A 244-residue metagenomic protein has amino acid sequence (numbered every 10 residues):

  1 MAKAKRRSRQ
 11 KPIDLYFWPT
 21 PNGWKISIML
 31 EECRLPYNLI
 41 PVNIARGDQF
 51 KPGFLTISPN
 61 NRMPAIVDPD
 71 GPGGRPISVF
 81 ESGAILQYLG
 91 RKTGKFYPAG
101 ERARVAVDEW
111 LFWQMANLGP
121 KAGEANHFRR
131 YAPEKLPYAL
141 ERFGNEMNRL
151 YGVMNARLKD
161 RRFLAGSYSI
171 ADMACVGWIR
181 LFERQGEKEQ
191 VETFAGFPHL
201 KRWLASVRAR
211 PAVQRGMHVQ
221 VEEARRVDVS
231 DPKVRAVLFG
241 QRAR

Functional and structural regions predicted by a protein language model:
M1-E141, N145, N155, D160: GST-like domain detector, emphasizing the conserved glutathione-binding G-site in the N-terminal thioredoxin-like
I26, F143-L150, W178, W203: Alpha-helical packing segments of well-folded alpha/beta enzyme cores
N43, I170, Q220-V221: Short, solvent-exposed turn/loop segments enriched in Gly/Ser/Thr/Pro and often Arg
Q49, R149, H199: Short, conserved clusters of charged catalytic residues that mark active-site and nucleotide-handling motifs
N117, K121-N126, F163-E189, T193-A209 (+1 more regions): GST superfamily/GST-like fold recognition
Q214: C-terminal anion-handling pockets and recognition modules
V221-R244: Acidic/histidine-enriched, glycine/proline-rich intrinsically disordered or flexible terminal extensions
